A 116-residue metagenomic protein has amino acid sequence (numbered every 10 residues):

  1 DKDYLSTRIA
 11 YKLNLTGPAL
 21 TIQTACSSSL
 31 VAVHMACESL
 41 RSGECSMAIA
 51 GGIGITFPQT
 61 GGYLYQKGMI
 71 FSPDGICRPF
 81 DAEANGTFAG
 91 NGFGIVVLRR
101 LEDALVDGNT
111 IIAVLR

Functional and structural regions predicted by a protein language model:
D1-R116: Condensing-enzyme catalytic core of the thiolase-fold
